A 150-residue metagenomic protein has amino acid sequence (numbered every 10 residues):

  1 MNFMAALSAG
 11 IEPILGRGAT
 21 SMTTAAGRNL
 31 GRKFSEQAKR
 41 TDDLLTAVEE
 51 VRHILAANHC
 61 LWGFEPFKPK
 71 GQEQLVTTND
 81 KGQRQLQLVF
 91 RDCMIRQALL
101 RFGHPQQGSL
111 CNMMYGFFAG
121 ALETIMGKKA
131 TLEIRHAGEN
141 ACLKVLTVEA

Functional and structural regions predicted by a protein language model:
M1-N112, A130-A150: N-terminal accessory segment detector
G108-G127: Active-site helix/loop of acyl-thioester processing domains in fatty-acid/polyketide metabolism, spanning hotdog-fold
